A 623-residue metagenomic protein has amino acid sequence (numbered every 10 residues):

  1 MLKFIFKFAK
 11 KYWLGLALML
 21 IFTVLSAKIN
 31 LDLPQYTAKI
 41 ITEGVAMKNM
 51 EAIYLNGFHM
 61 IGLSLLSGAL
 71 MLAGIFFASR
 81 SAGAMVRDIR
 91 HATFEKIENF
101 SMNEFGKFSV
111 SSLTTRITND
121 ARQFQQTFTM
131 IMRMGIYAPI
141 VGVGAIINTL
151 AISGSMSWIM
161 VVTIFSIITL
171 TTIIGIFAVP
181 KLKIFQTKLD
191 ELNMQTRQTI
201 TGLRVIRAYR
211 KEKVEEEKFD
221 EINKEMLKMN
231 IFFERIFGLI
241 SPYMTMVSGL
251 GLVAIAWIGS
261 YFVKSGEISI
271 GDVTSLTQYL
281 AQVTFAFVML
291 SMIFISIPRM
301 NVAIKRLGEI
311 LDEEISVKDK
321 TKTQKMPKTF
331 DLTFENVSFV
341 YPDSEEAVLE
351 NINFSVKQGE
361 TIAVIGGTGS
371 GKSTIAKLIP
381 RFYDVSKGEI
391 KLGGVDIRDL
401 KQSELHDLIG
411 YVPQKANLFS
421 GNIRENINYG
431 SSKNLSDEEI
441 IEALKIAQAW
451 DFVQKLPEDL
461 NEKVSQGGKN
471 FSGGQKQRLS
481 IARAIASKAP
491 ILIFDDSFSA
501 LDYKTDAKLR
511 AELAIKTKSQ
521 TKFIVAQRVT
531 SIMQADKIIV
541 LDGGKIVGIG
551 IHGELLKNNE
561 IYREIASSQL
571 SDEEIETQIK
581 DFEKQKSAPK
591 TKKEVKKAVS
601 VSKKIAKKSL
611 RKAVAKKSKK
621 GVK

Functional and structural regions predicted by a protein language model:
F6, L14-Y36, N56-M60, G74-S79 (+4 more regions): Alpha-helical segments in transporter systems
K11, G15-K28, D32, T129-F185 (+1 more regions): Transmembrane helices of ABC transporter permease
L16-A73, F77, L150-S155, G266-I270 (+1 more regions): Transmembrane helix-loop-helix hairpins at lipid-water interfaces of multipass membrane proteins, especially the type-1
I21-F22, I29-A38, T42, L63-V110 (+12 more regions): Juxtamembrane helix-loop junctions of ABC transporter transmembrane domains
A46-K48, G83, H91-T115, N119-A121 (+7 more regions): Short intracellular "coupling" helices and adjacent cytoplasmic loop segments at the cytosolic face of multi-pass
N49, G62, G144, N148-F165 (+3 more regions): Helix-loop-helix
M102-N103, N119-F128, M132, I136 (+7 more regions): An intracellular "coupling" helix at the cytosolic face of ABC transporter transmembrane type-1 domains
M326-K608, K612, K616-K623: ABC-type nucleotide-binding domain
